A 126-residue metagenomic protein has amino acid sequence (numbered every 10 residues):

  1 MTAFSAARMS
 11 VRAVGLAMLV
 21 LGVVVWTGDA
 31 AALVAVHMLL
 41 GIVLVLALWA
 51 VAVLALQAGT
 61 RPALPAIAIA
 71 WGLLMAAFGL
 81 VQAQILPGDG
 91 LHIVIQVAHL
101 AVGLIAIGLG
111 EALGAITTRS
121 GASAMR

Functional and structural regions predicted by a protein language model:
M1-R126: Polytopic transmembrane helical bundles with strong interfacial aromatic enrichment
